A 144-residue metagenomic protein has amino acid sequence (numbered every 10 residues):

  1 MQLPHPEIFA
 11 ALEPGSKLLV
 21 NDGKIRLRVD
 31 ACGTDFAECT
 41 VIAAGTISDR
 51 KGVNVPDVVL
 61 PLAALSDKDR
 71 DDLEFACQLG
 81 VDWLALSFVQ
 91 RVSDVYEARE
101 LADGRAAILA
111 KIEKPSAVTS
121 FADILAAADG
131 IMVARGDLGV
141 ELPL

Functional and structural regions predicted by a protein language model:
M1-L144: Non-catalytic helical/linker scaffolds that mediate oligomerization, partner binding, and domain coupling around large
